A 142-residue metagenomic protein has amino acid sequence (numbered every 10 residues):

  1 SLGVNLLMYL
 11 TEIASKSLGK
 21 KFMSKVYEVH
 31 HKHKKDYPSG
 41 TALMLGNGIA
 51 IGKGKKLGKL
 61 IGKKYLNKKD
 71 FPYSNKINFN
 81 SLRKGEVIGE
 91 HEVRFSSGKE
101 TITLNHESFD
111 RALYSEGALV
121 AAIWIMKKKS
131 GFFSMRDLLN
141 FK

Functional and structural regions predicted by a protein language model:
S1-N5, Y9-K16: Glycine/small-residue-rich loop that forms an oxyanion/phosphate-binding "nest" at active or ligand-binding sites
T11, K20-K142: C-terminal substrate-binding/catalytic lobe of Rossmann-fold NAD(P)-dependent oxidoreductases
